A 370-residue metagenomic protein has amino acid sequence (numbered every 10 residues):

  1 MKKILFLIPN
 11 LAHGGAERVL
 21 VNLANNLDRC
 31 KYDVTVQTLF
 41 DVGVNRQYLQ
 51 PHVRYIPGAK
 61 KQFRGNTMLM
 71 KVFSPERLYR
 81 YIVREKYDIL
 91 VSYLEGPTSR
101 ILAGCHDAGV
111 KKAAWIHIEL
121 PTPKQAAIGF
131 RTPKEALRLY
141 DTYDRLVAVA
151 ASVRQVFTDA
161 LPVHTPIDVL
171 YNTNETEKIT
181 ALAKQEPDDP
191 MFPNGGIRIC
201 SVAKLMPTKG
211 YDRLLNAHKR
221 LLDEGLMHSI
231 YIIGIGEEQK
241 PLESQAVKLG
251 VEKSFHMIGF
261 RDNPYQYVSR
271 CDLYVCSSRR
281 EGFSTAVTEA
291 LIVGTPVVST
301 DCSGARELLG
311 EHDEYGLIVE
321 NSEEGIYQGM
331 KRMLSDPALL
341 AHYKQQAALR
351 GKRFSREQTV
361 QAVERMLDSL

Functional and structural regions predicted by a protein language model:
F6-G14, R18-N22, N26-L69, I167-V169: N-terminal strand-loop element at the rim of the active site of nucleotide-sugar-dependent glycosyltransferases
E17-N22, I197-R220, L226, E237-E243: A conserved mid-protein helix/loop that constitutes part of the nucleotide-sugar donor-binding site
S92-T98, I116: Short His-centered aromatic/hydrophobic patch
R100-L102, D141-D168, N174-K178: A short, active-site helix/loop in glycosyltransferases that binds the activated sugar's phosphate group
E243-G259: Nucleotide-activated donor-binding/catalytic signature segment of Leloir-type glycosyltransferases, i.e., the conserved
F260, R279: Aromatic "clamp/platform" in nucleotide-sugar-dependent glycosyltransferases that forms part of the donor/acceptor
P296-S299: Short hydrophobic beta-strand element within catalytic cores of glycosyltransferases and related nucleotide-activated
E311-E323, R332-P337: Conserved acidic donor-binding segment of nucleotide-sugar-dependent glycosyltransferases
